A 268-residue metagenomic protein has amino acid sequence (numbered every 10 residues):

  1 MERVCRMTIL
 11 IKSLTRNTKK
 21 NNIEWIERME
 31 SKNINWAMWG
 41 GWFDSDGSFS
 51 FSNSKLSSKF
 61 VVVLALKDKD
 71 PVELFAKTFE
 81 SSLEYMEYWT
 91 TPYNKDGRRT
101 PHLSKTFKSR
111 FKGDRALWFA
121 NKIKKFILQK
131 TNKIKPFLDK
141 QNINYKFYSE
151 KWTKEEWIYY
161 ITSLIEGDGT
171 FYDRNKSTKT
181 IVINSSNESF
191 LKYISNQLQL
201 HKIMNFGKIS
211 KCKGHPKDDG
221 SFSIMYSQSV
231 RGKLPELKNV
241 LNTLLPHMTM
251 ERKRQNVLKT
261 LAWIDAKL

Functional and structural regions predicted by a protein language model:
M1-L268: Internal intein/HINT superfamily modules and their associated LAGLIDADG
